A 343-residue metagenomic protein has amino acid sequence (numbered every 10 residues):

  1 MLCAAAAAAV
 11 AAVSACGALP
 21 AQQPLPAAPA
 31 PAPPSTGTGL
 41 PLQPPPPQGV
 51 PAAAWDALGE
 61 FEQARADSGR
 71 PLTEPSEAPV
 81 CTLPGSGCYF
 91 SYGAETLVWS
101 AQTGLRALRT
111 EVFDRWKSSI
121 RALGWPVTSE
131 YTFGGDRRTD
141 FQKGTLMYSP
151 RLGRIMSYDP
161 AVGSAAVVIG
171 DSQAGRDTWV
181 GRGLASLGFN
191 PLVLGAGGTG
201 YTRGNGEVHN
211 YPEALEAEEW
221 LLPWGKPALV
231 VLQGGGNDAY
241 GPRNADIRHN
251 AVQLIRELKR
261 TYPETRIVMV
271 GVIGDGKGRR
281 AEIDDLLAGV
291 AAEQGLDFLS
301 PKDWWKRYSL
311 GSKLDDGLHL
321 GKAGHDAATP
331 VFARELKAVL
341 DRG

Functional and structural regions predicted by a protein language model:
M1-S14: Sec-dependent bacterial lipoprotein signal peptides
V13-Q43, G343: C-terminal region of N-terminal signal peptides and the immediate post-cleavage residues of exported proteins
P33-D159: Extended, compositionally biased repeat/scaffold regions that form elongated interaction surfaces
M156-V167, R260, A338-G343: Intrinsically disordered, low-complexity, Pro/Ser/Thr/Asn/Gly/Ala-rich spacer/linker segments adjacent to signal
G163-H249, G278: Conserved SGNH/GDSL esterase-like catalytic core that processes O-acyl groups on lipids and polysaccharides
A185-G188, G235, V252, R256-E264 (+3 more regions): Sec-exported extracytoplasmic/periplasmic mature domains
Q233-N237, I255-D285: Active-site segments of SGNH/GDSL-like serine hydrolases that catalyze O-acetyl group transfer/hydrolysis on lipids
G276-G343: Catalytic His-Asp segment of secreted/periplasmic serine-dependent ester chemistry enzymes
